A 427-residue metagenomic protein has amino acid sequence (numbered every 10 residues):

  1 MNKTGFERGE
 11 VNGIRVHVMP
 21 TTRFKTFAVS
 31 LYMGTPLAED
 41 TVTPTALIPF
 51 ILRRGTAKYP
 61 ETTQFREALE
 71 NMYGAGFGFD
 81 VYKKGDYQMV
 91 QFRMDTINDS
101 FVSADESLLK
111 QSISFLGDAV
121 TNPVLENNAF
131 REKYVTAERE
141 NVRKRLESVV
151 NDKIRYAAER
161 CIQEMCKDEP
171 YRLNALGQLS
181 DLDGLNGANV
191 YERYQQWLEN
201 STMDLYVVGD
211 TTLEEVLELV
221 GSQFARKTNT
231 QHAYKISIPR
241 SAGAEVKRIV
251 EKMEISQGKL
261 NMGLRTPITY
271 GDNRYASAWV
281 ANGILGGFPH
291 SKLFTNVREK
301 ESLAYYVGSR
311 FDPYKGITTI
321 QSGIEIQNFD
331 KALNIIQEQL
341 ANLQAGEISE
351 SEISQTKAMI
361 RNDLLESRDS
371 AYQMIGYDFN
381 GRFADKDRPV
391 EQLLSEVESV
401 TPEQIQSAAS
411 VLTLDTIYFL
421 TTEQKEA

Functional and structural regions predicted by a protein language model:
M1-Y73, A104, Q178, Y191-N296 (+1 more regions): His/Glu-rich zincin catalytic helix
H17-M19, K25-A38, T43-P44, T62-D118 (+7 more regions): M16 family metallopeptidases and their MPP-like homologs
G55-K58, S100-S103, N122-R131: Short, polar/flexible loop-turn hinges at active-site or ligand-entry regions and domain interfaces
R66, N122-L146, Y234-A242, E338 (+1 more regions): Acidic/histidine-enriched alpha-helical segments
Y82-K83, Y191-L198, S309-F311, Q406-S410: Short, flexible, solvent-exposed loop/turn segments with mixed acidic/basic and small polar residues
V142, S148-V150, C161, M165: Glycine-rich, mobile lid/loop segments that gate access to catalytic sites or pores
K144-S148, E245-S256, R361-Y372: Short, low-order "capping/linker" segments at domain edges
G184-Y191: Active-site glycine-rich loop that binds ribose-phosphate moieties when present
